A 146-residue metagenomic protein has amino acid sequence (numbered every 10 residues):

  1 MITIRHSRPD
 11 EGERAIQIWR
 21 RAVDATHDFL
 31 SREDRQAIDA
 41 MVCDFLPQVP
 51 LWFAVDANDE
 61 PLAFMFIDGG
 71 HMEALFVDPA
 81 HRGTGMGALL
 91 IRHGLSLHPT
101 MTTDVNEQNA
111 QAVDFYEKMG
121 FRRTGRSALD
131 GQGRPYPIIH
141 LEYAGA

Functional and structural regions predicted by a protein language model:
M1-D10: Conserved N-terminal entry element of GNAT/NAT acetyltransferase domains
G12, Q17-C43: Conserved GNAT-fold acetyl-CoA-binding loop/helix
V42-F53, H71: A short helix-loop-beta-strand connector motif used in the catalytic cores of GNAT acetyltransferases and, in some
P50-A63: Conserved beta-hairpin
H71-R82, N106: A short, internal acetyl-CoA/4′-phosphopantetheine-binding micro-motif in the GNAT/acyltransferase core
H81-H93: Conserved acetyl-CoA pyrophosphate-binding loop and the N-cap/start of the following alpha-helix in GNAT-like
A88, Q108-R126, R134-P135: Conserved active-site alpha-helix within GNAT-family acetyltransferase domains
S96-Q108: Conserved GNAT acetyl-CoA-binding A-motif
